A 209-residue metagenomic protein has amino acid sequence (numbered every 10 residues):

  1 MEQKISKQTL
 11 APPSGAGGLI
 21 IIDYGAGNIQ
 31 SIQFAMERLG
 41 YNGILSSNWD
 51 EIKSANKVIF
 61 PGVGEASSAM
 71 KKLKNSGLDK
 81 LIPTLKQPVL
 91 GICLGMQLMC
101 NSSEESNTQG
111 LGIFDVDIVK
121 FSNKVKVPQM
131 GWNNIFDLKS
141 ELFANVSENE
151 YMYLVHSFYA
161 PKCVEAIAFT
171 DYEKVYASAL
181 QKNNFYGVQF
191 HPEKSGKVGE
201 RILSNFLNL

Functional and structural regions predicted by a protein language model:
Q8-A16: Glycine-biased, low-complexity coil/linker segments
L19-Y41, P192-K194: N-terminal beta1-alpha1 ligand-phosphate binding loop
A55: An anion/phosphate-binding loop that grips the pyrophosphate of nucleotide cofactors and donors
I59-P61: Structural motif
G64-G131: Cysteine-nucleophile active-site neighborhood
N101-K174: Pocket-forming structural segment of enzyme catalytic cores
A160-L209: C-terminal and late-domain segments of enzyme folds
